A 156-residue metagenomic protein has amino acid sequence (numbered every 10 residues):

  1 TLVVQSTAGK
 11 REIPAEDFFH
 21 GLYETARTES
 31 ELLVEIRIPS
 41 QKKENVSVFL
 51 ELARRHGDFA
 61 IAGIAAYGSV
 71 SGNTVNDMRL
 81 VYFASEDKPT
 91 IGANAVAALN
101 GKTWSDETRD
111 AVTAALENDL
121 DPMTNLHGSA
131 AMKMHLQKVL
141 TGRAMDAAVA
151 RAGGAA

Functional and structural regions predicted by a protein language model:
T1-A156: C-terminal structural segment of proteins
